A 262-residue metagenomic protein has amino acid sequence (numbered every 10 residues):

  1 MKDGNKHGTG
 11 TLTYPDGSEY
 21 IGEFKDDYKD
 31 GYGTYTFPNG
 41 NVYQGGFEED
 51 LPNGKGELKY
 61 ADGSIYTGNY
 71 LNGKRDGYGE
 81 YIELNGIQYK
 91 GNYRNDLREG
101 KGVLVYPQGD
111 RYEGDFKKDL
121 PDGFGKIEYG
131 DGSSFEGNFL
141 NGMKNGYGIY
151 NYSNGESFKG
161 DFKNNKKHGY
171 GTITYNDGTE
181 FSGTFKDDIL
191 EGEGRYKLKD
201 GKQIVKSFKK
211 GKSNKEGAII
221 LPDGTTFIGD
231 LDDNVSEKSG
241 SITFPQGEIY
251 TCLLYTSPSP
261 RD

Functional and structural regions predicted by a protein language model:
K2-L253: Tandem repeat domain/solenoid detector
Y255-D262: Conserved small/polar residues in nucleotide/adenosyl-binding loops
